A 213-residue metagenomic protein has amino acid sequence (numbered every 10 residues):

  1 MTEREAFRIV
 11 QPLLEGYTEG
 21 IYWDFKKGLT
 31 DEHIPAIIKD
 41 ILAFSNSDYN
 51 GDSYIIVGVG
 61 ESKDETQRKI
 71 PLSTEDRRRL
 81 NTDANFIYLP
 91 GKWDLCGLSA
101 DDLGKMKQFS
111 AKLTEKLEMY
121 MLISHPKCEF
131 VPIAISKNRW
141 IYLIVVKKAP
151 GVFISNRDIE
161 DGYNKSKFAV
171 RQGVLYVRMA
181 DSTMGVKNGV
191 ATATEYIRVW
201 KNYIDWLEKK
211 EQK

Functional and structural regions predicted by a protein language model:
M1-K213: Conserved N-terminal catalytic/coupling substructures associated with nucleotide/phosphate chemistry
